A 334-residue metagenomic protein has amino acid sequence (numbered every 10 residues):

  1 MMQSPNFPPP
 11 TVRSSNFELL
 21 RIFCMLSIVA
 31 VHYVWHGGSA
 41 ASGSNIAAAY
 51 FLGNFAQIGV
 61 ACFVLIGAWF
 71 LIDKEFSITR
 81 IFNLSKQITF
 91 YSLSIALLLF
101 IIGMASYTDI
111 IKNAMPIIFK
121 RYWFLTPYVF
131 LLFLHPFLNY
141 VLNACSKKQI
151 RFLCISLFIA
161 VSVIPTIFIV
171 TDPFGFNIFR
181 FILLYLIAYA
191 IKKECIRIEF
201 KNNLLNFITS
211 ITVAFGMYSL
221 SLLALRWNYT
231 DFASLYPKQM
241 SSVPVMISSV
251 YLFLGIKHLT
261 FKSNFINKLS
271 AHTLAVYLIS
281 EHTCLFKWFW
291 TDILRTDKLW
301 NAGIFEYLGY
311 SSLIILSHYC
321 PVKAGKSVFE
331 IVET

Functional and structural regions predicted by a protein language model:
M1-T334: Alpha-helical transmembrane segments and their immediate juxtamembrane cytosolic regions
